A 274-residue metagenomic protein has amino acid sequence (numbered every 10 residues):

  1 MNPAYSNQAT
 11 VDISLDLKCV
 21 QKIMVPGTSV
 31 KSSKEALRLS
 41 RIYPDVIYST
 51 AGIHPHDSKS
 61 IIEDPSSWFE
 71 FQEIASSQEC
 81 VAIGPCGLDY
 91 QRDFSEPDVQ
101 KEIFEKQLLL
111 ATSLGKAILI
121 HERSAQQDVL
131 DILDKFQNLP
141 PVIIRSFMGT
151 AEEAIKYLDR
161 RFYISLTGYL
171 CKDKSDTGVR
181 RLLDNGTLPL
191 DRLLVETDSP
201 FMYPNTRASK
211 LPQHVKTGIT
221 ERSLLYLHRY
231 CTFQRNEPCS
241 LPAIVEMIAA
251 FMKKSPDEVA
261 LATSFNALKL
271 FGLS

Functional and structural regions predicted by a protein language model:
M1-S274: Mid-domain alpha/beta scaffold segments of enzyme catalytic cores
